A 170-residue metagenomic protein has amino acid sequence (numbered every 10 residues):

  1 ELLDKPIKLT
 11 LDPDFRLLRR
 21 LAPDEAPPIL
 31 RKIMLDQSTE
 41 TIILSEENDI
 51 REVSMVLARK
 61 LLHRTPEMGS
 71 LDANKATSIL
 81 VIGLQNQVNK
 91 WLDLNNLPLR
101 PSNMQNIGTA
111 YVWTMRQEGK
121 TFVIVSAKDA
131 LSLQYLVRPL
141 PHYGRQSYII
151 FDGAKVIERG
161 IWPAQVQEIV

Functional and structural regions predicted by a protein language model:
E1-K5: Long, His/Glu/Asp-enriched segments that create or flank divalent metal/ion-associated functional microenvironments
K8-A26: Short acidic/polar inter-strand loop motif in beta-rich domains
P27-V170: Solvent-exposed alpha-helical segments and adjacent loops that form catalytic or protein-interaction surfaces
